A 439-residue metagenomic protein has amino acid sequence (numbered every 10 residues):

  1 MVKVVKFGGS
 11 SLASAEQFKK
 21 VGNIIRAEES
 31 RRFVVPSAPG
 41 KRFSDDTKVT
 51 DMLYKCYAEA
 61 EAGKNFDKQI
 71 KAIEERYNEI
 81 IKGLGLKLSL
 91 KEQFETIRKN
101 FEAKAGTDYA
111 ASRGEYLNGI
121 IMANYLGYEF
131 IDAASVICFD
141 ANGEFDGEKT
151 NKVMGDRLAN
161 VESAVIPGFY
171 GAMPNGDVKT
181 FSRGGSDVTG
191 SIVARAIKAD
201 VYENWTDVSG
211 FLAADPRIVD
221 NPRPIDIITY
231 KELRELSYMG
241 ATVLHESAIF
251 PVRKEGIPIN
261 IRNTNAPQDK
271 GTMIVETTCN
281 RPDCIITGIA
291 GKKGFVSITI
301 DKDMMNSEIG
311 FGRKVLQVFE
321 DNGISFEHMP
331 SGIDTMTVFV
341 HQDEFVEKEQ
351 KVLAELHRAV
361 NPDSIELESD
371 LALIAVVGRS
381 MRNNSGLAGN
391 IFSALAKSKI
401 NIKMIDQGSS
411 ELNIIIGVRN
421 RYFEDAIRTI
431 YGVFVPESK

Functional and structural regions predicted by a protein language model:
M1-L244, I249, H341, G417-R419 (+1 more regions): Nucleotide/pyrophosphate-binding catalytic subdomain
V2-K3, R31-V34, Y128-E129, E162-V165 (+13 more regions): Structural motif
P39-G40, V208-G210, I259, N263-Q268 (+3 more regions): Glycine-rich beta-alpha junction loops
V136-C138, S209-G210, P267, D334 (+1 more regions): Positions that flank functional sites
L244-E246, E255, N265-T272, V346-E349: Surface-exposed amphipathic alpha-helical tracts and adjacent flexible/coil segments at the periphery of soluble enzymes
K270-K439: A conserved regulatory-domain signal marking ACT and ACT-like small-molecule sensing domains and adjacent regulatory
